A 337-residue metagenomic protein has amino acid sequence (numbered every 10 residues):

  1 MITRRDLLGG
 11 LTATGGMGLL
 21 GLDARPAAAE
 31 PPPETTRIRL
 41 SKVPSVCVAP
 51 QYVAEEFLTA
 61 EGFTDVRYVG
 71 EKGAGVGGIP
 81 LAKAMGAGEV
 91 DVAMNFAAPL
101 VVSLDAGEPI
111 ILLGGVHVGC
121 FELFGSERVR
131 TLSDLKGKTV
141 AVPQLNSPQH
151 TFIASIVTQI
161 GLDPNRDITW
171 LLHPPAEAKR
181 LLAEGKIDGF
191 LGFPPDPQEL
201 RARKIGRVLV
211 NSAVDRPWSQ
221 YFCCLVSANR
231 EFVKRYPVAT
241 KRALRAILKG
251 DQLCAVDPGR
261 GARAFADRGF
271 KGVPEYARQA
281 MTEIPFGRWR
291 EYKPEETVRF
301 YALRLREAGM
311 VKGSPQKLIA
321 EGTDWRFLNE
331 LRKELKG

Functional and structural regions predicted by a protein language model:
M1-G15: N-terminal secretory signal peptides and thylakoid transit peptides that target proteins across membranes
M17-G21: Hydrophobic h-region of N-terminal signal peptides that target proteins for export in Gram-negative bacteria
L22-E30: Signal peptide processing junction and immediate N-terminal pro/mature segment of secreted/exported proteins
E30-H173, L181, D188-P194, I205-N211 (+1 more regions): Short, glycine-/small- and polar/acidic-enriched structural segments that line small-molecule recognition paths
A98, E177-D267: Pocket-lining segment of extracytoplasmic ligand-binding domains
L104, T158, R201, A266 (+1 more regions): Short polybasic/polar patches that bind polyanions
R235-G313: Secondary-structure end/capping motifs
R306-G337: Conserved C-terminal helix/tail region of periplasmic/extracytoplasmic solute-binding proteins
